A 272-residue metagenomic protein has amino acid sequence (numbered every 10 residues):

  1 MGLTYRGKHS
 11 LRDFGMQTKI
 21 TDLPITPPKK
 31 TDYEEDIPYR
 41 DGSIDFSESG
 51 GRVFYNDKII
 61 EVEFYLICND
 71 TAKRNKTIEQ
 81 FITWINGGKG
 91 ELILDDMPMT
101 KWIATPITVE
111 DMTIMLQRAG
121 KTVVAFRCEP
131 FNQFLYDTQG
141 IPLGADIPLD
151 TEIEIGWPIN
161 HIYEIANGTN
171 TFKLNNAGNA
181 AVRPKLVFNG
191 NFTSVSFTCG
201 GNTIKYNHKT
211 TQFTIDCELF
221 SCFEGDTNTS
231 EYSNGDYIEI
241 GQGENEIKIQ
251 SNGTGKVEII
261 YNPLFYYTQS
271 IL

Functional and structural regions predicted by a protein language model:
M1-Y39: Polar/acidic, low-complexity leader/linker segments enriched in S/T/G and N/D
R12, M99-I103, N202-H208: Surface-exposed loop/edge segments in extracytoplasmic proteins
P24-E61: Short, solvent-exposed beta-alpha or beta-beta edge segments that form flexible loop/patches at the rim of ligand
S47-A72, R118-N132, N245: Oligomerization/assembly interface segments of phage tail-like spikes and tubes
F54-Y55, I60-L92, P98: Compositionally biased, low-complexity regions
G87, E91-F134: Short beta-strand and beta-hairpin "edge-sheet" elements
F134-I141: Short, charged, solvent-exposed linker or helix-capping segments at domain edges/interfaces that act as flexible hinges
I141-L272: Intrinsically disordered, low-complexity segments enriched in serine, threonine, and glycine
